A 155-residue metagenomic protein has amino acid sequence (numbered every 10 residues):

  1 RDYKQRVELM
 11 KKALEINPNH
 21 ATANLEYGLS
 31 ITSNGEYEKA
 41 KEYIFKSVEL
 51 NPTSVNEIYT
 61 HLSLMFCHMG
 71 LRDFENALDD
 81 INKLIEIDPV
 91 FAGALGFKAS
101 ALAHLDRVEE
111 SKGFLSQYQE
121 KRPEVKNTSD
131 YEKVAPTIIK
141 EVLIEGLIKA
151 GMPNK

Functional and structural regions predicted by a protein language model:
R1: Aromatic-rich carbohydrate-recognition surfaces in CAZymes
K4, E8-K11, E15, A21-K155: Alpha-helical protein-protein interaction modules
